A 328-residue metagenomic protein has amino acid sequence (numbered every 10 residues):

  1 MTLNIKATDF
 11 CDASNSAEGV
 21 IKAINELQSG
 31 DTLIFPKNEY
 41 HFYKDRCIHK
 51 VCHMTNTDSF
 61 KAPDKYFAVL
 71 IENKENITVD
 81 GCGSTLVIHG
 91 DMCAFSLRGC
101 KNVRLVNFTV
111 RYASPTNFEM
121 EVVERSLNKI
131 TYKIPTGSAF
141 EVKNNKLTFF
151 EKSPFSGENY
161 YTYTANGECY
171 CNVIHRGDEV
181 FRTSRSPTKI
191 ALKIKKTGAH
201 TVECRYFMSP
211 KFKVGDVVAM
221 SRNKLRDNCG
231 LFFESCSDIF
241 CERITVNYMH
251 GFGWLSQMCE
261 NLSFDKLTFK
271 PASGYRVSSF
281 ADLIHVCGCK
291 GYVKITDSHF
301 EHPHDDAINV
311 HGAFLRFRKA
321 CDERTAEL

Functional and structural regions predicted by a protein language model:
I5-I34: Acidic Gly/Asp/Thr-rich repetitive segments characteristic of extracellular carbohydrate-active and adhesion proteins
I21-E26, H41-T78, V87-V106, S114-N128 (+3 more regions): Extracellular beta-strand-rich solenoid/capping regions of secreted or surface-exposed proteins that bind or remodel
F35, T78-G81, N102-N107, V214-G215 (+4 more regions): All-beta strand scaffolds that present successive hydrophobic residues in beta-strands
M54, C259-V293, A320-T325: Long amphipathic alpha-helical scaffold regions
H89-C100, N107, D238-R243, S256 (+5 more regions): Extracellular beta-rich repeat passengers
F95, R111-R176, N309-L328: Autoprocessing Asn-cyclization modules and mimics
Y160-S235, F240-E242, N247: Long, low-complexity, polar/charged, intrinsically disordered or flexibly structured peripheral segments
